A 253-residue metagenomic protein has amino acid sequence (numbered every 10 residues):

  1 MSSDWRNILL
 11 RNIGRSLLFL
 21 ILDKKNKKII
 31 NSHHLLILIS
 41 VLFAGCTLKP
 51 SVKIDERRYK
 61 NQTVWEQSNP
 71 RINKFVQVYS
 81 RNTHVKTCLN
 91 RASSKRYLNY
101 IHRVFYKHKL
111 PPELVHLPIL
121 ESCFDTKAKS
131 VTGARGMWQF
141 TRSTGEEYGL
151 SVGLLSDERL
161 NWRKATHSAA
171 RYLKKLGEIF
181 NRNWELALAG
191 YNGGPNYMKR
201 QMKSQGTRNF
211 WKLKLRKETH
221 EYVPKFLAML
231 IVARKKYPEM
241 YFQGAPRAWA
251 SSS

Functional and structural regions predicted by a protein language model:
M1-K28: N-terminal secretory signal peptides that target proteins for export/translocation
W5, L9, I13-G14, L38-K109 (+2 more regions): An acidic, Gly/Ser/Thr/Pro-rich helix-cap/linker signature
P50-S80, K129, G136-S143, A187-P238: Catalytic and substrate-binding regions of cell-wall glycan-acting enzymes that process beta-1,4-linked
L89-N90, L155-T166: Active-site metal-coordination segments of metallo-dependent hydrolases
N99, R103, V115, H167-K174 (+2 more regions): Solvent-exposed, polar/charged alpha-helical surfaces in well-ordered, non-transmembrane soluble domains, broadly
L110-K127, A187-N192: Short, functionally critical alpha-helical segments immediately adjacent to catalytic or ligand/cofactor-binding
T132-L154, T166-L173: Substrate-binding/active-site groove segments that recognize and process beta-1,4-linked N-acetyl-hexosamine
P238-S253: Surface beta-strand/loop "capping" patches
